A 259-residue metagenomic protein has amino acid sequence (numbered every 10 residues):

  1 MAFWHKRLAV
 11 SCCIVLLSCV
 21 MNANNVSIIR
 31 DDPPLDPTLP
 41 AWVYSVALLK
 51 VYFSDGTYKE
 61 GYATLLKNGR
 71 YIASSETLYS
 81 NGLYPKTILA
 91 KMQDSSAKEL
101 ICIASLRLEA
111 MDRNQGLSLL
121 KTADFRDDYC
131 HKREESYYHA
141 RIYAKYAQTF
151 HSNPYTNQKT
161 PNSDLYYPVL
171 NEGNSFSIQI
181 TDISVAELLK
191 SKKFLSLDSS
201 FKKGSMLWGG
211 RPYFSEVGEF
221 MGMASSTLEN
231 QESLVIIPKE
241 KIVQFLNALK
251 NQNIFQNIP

Functional and structural regions predicted by a protein language model:
M1-W4: N-terminal secretory signal peptides that target proteins for export/translocation
S11-S18: Bacterial N-terminal signal peptides
V26-P37, P85-A90, A104-L108, R126-C130 (+1 more regions): C-terminal cap/linker of serine protease catalytic domains
P34, V46-E76, I101-A104, G209-P212 (+2 more regions): A conserved glycine-rich beta-strand in the N-terminal activation segment of trypsin-fold
Y52-S54, S75-E76, L120-D127, S199-G204: A structural micro-motif recognizing beta-strand termini and the immediately following turn/loop segments
E60, K67-L117, F125, S226 (+1 more regions): Catalytic-histidine neighborhood of serine endopeptidases, predominantly the chymotrypsin-like S1/PA family
G116-S118, K193-S200, A248-P259: PDZ/PDZ-like groove recognition
Y129-D198, K202-G209, A224-V235: Flexible, gly/ser-rich surface segments that form the specificity/activation loops bordering the active-site cleft
